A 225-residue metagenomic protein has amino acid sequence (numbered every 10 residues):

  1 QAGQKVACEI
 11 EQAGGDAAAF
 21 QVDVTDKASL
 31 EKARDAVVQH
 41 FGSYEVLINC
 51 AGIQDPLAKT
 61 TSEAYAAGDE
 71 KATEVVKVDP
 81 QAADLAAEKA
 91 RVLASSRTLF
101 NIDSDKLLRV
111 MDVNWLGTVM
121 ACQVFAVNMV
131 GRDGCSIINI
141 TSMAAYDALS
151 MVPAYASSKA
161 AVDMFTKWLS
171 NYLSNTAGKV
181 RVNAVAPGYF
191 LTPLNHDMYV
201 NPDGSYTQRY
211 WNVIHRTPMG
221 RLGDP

Functional and structural regions predicted by a protein language model:
Q21-A33, S104, P225: The beta1-alpha1 cofactor-binding region of Rossmann-like NAD(H)/NADP(H)-dependent oxidoreductases
A58-L99, D103-L108, V213: Substrate-binding pocket helix/loop in short-chain dehydrogenase/reductase
T60-A67, Y189-R216: A glycine/serine/threonine-rich, flexible loop-to-helix segment that serves as the NAD(P) cofactor-binding "lid"
C122, S158: Active-site helix of classical SDR
V127, N171-N175: Alpha-helical segment proximal to the catalytic Tyr-Lys
S142: Residue(s) in the substrate-gating loop at a strand-loop-helix junction that position the organic substrate next
D147-P153, G220: Active-site loop immediately N-terminal to the catalytic Tyr-X3-Lys motif of short-chain dehydrogenase/reductase
